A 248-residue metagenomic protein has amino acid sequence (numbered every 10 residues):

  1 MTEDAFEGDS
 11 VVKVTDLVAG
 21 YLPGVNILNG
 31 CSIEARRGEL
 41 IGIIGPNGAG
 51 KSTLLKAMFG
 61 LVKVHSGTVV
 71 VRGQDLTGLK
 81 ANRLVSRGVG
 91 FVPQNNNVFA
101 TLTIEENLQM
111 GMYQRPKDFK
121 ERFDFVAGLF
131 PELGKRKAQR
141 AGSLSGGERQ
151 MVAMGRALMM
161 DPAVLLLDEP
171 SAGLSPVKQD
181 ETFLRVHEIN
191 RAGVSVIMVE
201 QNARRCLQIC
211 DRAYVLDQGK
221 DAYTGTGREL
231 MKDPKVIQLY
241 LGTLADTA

Functional and structural regions predicted by a protein language model:
T2-A248: Glycine-rich phosphate-binding loops of nucleotide-dependent enzymes
